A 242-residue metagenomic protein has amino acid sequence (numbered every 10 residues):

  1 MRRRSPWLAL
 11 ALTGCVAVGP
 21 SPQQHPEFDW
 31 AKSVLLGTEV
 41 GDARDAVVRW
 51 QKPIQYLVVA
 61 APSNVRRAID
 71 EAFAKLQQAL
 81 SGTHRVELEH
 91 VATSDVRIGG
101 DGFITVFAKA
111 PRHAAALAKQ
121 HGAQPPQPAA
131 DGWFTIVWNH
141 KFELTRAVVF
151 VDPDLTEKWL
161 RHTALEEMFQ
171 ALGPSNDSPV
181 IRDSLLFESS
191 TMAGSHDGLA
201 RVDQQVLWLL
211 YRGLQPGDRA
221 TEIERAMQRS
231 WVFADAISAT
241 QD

Functional and structural regions predicted by a protein language model:
M1-W7: Bacterial N-terminal signal peptides that target proteins for export
W7-G14: Bacterial N-terminal signal peptides
C15-Q55, P62-S63, Q78, F134-I136 (+1 more regions): Disordered inhibitory propeptide/activation segment of secreted metzincin zinc metalloprotease zymogens, centered on
G41-D42, R49, P62, A110 (+3 more regions): Helix N-cap and loop-to-helix transition residues
Q55-V58, V149: Short, aliphatic-rich beta-strand segments
V59-I69: Ligand/substrate-recognition segments at binding pockets and active sites
R67-I181: Metzincin-family zinc-dependent endopeptidase catalytic domain
A123-W159, S175-D242: Metalloprotease/metallohydrolase-associated module, dominated by Zn2+-dependent proteases
